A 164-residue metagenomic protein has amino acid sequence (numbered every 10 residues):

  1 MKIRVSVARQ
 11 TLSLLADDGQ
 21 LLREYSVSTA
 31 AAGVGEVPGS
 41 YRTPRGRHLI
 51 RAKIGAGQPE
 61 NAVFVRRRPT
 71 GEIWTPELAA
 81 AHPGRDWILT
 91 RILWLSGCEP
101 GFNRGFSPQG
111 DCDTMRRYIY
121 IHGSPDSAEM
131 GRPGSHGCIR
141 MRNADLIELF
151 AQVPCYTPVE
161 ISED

Functional and structural regions predicted by a protein language model:
M1, S26-S40, E72-A79: N-terminal post-signal-peptidase region of extra-cytosolic proteins
M1-G33: A structural motif detector for short, solvent-exposed N-terminal "entry" segments of globular domains
R4, S13, L49, I92-W94 (+1 more regions): Soluble periplasmic/extracytoplasmic beta-strand elements of cell-envelope proteins
V7-R9, L22, R45, I88-T90 (+1 more regions): Extracytoplasmic
L14, G35-E36, Q58-N61: Short, solvent-exposed loop/turn elements at domain surfaces
E24-S26, R47, Y118, P158: Well-ordered beta-strand positions in beta-sheet-rich domains
V34-K53: Short, surface-exposed secondary-structure junctions/capping segments
Q58-D164: Exported/periplasmic cell-wall-interacting domains
